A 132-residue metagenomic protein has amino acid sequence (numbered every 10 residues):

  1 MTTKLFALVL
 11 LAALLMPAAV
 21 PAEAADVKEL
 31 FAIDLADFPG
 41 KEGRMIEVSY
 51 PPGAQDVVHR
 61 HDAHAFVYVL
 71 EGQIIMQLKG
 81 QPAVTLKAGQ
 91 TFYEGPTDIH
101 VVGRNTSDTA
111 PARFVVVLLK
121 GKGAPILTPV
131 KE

Functional and structural regions predicted by a protein language model:
T2-V9, A18-R44, Q77, F92-Y93 (+2 more regions): A short, N-terminal "cap"/entry segment at the start of jelly-roll beta-barrel domains of the cupin/DSBH fold
F31-H64: N-terminal targeting signals for Sec/Tat export/insertion, comprising classic cleavable signal peptides
L35, P39-G40, Y50, G80-T97: Short acidic-glycine-tyrosine-enriched beta hairpin
G40, R60, Y68, T85 (+1 more regions): Extracellular/periplasmic catalytic domains that process cell-envelope and extracellular macromolecules
Q55-V57, I75, F92, P96-N105: Histidine-centered metal-chelating micro-motifs
H61-G80, Q90: Glycine- and acidic-residue-biased ligand/ion/polar-headgroup-sensing regions
A83, D98-A124: Ligand-binding loop in jelly-roll beta-barrel domains
